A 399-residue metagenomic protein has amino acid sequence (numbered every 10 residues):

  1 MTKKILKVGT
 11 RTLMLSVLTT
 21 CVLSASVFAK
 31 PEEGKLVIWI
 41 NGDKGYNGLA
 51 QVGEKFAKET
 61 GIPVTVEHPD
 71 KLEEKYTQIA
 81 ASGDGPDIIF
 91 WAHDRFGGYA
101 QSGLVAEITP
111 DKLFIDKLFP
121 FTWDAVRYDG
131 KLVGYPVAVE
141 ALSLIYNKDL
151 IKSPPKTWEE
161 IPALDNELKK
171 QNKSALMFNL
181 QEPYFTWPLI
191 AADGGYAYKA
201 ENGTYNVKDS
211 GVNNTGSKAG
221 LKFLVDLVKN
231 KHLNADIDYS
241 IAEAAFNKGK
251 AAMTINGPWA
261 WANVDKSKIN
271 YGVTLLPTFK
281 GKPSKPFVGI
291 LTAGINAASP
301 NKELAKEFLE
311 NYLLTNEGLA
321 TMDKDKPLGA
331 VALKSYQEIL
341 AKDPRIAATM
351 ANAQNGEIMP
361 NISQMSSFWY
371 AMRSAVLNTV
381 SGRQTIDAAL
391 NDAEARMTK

Functional and structural regions predicted by a protein language model:
T2-I5, L15-L18, S26-G98, K112 (+5 more regions): Conserved N-terminal structural module of periplasmic/extracytoplasmic solute-binding proteins
K30, V126, T274, M322-A371: Long, aromatic- and glycine/proline-rich binding clefts that accommodate carbohydrate-like moieties
V37, E54-E59, P63, L132 (+6 more regions): Extracytoplasmic/periplasmic substrate-recognition and gating elements
P86-D87, I115-K148, A175-F178, K282-K285 (+1 more regions): A structural signal for short loop-to-beta-strand junctions that line the ligand-binding cleft of periplasmic/secreted
H93-S143, S153-D165, T274, A341-A351: Hinge/lid segment of periplasmic solute-binding proteins
V133-V137, L142, P162-D209, A251: Extracytoplasmic/periplasmic solute-binding protein
D165, N206-D236: Glycine-centered hinge/linker elements that transmit conformational signals in sensory and ligand-binding systems
N352-K399: Conserved C-terminal helix/tail region of periplasmic/extracytoplasmic solute-binding proteins
